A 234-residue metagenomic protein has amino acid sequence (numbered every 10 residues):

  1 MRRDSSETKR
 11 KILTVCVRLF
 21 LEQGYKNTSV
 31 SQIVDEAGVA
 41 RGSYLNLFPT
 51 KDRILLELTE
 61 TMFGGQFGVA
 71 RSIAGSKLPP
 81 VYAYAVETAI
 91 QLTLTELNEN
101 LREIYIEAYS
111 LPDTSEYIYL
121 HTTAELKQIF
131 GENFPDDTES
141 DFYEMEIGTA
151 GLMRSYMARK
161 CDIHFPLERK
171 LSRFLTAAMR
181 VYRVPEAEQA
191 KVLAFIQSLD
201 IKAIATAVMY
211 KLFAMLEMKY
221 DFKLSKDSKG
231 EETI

Functional and structural regions predicted by a protein language model:
K11, L19-R53, E57: Helix-turn-helix
R41, T61-V69, L94-N98, R102 (+2 more regions): A short secondary-structure junction motif
E57, G68-L101, L111, Y119-T123: Hydrophobic alpha-helical connector segments
R102-E107, A187-K191: Short, hydrophobic secondary-structure boundary micro-motifs
Y109-C161, F165-T176: Amphipathic alpha-helical packing segments from all-alpha helical-bundle domains
Q128-E132, D162-I234: C-terminal peripheral helix-coil segments that are non-catalytic and often amphipathic
